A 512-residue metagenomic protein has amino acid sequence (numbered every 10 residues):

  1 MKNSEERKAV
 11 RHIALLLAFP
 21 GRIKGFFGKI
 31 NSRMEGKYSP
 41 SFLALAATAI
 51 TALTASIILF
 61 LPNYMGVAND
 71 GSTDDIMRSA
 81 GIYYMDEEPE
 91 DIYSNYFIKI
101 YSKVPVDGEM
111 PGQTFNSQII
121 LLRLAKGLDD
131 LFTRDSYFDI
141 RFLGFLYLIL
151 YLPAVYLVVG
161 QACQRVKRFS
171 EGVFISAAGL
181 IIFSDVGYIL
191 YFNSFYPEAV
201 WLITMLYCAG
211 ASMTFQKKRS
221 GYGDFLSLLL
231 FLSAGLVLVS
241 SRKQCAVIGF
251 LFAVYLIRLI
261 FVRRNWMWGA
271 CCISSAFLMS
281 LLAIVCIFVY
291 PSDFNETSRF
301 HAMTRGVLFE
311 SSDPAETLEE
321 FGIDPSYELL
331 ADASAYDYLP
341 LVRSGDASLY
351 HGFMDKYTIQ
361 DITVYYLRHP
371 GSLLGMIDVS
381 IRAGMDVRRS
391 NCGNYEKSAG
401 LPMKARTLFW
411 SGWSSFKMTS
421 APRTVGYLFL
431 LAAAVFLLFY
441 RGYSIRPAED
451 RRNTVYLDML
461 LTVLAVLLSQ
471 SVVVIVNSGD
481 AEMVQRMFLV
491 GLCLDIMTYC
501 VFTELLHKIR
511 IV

Functional and structural regions predicted by a protein language model:
K2-N63, Q118-L308, M418-R510: Hydrophobic transmembrane helix bundles of membrane-integrated enzymes that assemble and modify cell-envelope
Y38-I50, L61, M65, D224 (+4 more regions): Non-catalytic effector/regulatory segments
T54-D130: Extracytoplasmic loop-helix module adjacent to an early transmembrane segment
A68-M77, D86-P89, D139, D185 (+5 more regions): Alpha-helix initiation/capping motif
M77-M110, P291-G400: Membrane-proximal stem/loop segments at transmembrane-domain junctions that anchor or position
Y84-N95, L143-L150, S176, Y365-M376 (+2 more regions): Hydrophobic alpha-helical transmembrane segments
I98-G144, S348, G352, K356-D361 (+1 more regions): Individual transmembrane alpha-helix segments
N391-L428: Small-residue-rich helix-loop
